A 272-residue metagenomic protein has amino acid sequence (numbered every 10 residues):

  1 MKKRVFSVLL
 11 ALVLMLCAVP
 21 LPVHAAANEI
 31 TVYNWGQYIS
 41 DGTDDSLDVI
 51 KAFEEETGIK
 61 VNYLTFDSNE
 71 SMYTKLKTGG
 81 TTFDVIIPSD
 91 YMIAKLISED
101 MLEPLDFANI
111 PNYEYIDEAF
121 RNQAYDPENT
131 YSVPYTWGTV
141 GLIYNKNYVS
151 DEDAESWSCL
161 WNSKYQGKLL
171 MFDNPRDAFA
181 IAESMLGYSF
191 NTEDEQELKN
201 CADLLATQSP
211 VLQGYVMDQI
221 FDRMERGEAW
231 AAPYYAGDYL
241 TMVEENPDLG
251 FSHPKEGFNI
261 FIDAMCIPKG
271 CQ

Functional and structural regions predicted by a protein language model:
A18-A27: Sec-dependent signal peptide cleavage junction
A26-K95: Early extracytoplasmic/lumenal segment of secretory-pathway proteins
T81-V85, E103-L142, K168-L170: A structural signal for short loop-to-beta-strand junctions that line the ligand-binding cleft of periplasmic/secreted
I97-P104, R121, D126-T130, T241-H253: Ligand-binding "clamshell"
E103-E114, S132, P247-N259, P268-G270: Short beta-strand->loop
G141-Y148, S184-G187, F261-Q272: A bilobed periplasmic-binding-protein/Venus flytrap-type ligand-binding module shared by bacterial periplasmic
C159-D173, L186: Short loop->beta-strand "edge-of-pocket" segments that line small-molecule binding or catalytic clefts across diverse
L170-N174, A178, A182, F190-E256: Ligand-binding pocket segment of bilobal, Venus flytrap-like solute-binding proteins
